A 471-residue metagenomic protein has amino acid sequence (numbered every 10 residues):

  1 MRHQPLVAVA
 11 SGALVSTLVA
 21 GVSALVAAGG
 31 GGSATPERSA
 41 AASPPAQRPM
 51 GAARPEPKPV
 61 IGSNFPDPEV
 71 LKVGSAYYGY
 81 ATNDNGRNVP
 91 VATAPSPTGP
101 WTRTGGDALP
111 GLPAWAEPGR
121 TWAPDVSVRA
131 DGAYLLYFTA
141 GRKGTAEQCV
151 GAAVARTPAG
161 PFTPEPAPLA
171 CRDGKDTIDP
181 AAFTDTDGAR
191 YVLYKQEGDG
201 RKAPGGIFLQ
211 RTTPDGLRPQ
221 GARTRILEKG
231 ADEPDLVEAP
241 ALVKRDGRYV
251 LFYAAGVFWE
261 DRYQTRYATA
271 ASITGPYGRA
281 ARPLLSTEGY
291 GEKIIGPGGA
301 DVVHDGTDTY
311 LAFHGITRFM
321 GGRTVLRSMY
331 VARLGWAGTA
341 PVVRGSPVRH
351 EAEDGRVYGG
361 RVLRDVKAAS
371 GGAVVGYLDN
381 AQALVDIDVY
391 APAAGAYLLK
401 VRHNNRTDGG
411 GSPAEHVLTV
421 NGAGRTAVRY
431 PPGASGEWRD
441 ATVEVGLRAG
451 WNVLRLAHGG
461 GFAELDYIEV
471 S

Functional and structural regions predicted by a protein language model:
H3-A8, S43-L363, D386-D388, P392 (+2 more regions): Carbohydrate-active catalytic/glycan-binding domains of CAZyme proteins, especially the secreted or lumenal ectodomains
Q4-V19: Sec-dependent N-terminal signal peptides
L6, A20-R48: C-terminal region of N-terminal signal peptides and the immediate post-cleavage residues of exported proteins
G12, G51-A53, A368: N-terminal-biased segments
L14, S23, G31-A34, A81 (+9 more regions): Compositionally biased, intrinsically disordered low-complexity regions
R344-S471: Extracytoplasmic
